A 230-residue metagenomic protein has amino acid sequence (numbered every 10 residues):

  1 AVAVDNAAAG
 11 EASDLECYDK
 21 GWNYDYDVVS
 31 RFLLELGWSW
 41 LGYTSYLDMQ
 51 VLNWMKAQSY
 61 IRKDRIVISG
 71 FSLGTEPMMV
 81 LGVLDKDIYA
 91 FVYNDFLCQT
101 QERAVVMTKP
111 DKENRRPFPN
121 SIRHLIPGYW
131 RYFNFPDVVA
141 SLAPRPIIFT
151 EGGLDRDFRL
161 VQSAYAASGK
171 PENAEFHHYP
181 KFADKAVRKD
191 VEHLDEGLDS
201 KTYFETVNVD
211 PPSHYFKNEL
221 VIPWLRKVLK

Functional and structural regions predicted by a protein language model:
A1-Y46, K56, A104-V105: Cap/lid segment of the alpha/beta-hydrolase catalytic domain
D5, S69, N94-D95, Y179: Alpha/beta-hydrolase-fold catalytic nucleophile elbow
D27-V28, F32-E35, Y89-V139, P144 (+2 more regions): Mobile cap/lid helix-loop segments that gate and shape the active-site cleft of serine hydrolases
Y60-S72: Alpha/beta-hydrolase fold nucleophile elbow
T75-K86: Short glycine-enriched nucleophile-adjacent loop and the immediately C-terminal alpha-helix near the catalytic center
P144-E151, A174-H177: Catalytic His-Asp charge-relay segment
T150-R159: Conserved alpha/beta-hydrolase "acid-adjacent" motif
A167-K230: C-terminal catalytic histidine-bearing segment of alpha/beta-hydrolase fold enzymes
